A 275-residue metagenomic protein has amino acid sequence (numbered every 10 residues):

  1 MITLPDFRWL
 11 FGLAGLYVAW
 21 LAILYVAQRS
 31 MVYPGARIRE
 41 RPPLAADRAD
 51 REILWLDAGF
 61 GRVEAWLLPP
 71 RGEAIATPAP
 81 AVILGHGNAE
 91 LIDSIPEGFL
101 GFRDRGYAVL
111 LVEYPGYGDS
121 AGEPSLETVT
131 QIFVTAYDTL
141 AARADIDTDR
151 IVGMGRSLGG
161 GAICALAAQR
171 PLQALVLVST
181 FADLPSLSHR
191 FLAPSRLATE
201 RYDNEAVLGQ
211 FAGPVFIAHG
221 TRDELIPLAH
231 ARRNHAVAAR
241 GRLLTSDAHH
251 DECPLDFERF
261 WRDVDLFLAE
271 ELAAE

Functional and structural regions predicted by a protein language model:
W9-D57: An N-terminal hydrophobic leader/cap segment in hydrolases
R62-T139: Membrane-embedded segments
G98, N204, G213, P227-A236: Short alpha-helix in the alpha/beta-hydrolase fold that links the catalytic acid
T139-R143, D149-F191: Primarily recognizes the serine-hydrolase "nucleophile elbow" in alpha/beta-hydrolase and SGNH/GDSL folds
L192-V207, G213: Active-site nucleophile elbow and catalytic-triad environment of alpha/beta-hydrolase enzymes
F211-A212, I217-H219, D223: Short beta-strand/loop motif that positions the catalytic acidic residue of the alpha/beta-hydrolase fold
T221-I226, H250-E252: Acidic catalytic loop of the alpha/beta-hydrolase fold
A248-W261: Catalytic histidine-centered segment of alpha/beta-hydrolase-like enzymes
